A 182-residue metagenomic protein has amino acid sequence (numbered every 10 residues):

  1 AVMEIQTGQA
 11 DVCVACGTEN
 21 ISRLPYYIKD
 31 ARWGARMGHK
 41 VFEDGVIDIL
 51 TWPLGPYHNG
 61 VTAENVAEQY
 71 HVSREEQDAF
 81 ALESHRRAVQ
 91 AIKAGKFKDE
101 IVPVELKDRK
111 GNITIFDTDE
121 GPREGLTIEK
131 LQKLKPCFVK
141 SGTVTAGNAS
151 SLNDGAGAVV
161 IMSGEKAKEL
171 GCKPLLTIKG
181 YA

Functional and structural regions predicted by a protein language model:
A1-Q9, S163-G164: Alpha-helix C-terminal capping segments
Q9-D11, F97: Short, high-confidence coil segments that cap the C-terminus of an alpha-helix and link into the following beta-strand
V12-V66: Flexible glycine-/small-residue-enriched beta->alpha junction loops that bind anionic phosphate/pyrophosphate groups
F42-D48, P136-T145, T177-A182: Glycine/charged-rich beta-loop-alpha catalytic/anionic-binding loops adjacent to active sites
P56-L82: Conserved thiamine diphosphate
T62-E64, E100, D108-R109, K179-A182: Active-site pocket-lining segment
E76-E169: N-terminal extracellular/periplasmic Venus flytrap/periplasmic-binding protein-like
M162-A182: Glycine- and Gly-Pro-enriched alpha-helical subdomains that act as flexible, kink-prone "lid/hinge" or packing modules
